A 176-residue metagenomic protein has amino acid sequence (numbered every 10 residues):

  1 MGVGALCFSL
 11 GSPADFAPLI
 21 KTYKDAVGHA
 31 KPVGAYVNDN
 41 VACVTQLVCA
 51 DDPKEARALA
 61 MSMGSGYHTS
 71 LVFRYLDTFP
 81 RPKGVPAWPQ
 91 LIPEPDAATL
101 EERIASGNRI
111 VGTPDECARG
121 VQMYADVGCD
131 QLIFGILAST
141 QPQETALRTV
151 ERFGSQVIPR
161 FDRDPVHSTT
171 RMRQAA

Functional and structural regions predicted by a protein language model:
M1-I20: A conserved active-site cap/scaffold subdomain adjacent to cofactor or substrate pockets
V3-F8, D39-Q46, L132-F134: Hydrophobic faces of well-ordered beta-strands that scaffold small-molecule active sites in alpha/beta enzyme cores
G4-A5, R103-S106, F134-T140: Glycine- and acidic
S9-P13, F79, G84, G135-V150: Glycine-rich, proline-tolerant flexible connector loops at the mouths of alpha/beta enzymes
A14-C129, D162-A176: An alpha-helical appendage that flanks or caps ligand/catalytic pockets
G112, E116, T145-R152: Alpha-helix N-cap and loop-to-helix initiation/capping positions
V150-H167: Alpha-helix-loop-beta-strand connector modules within alpha/beta enzyme cores
